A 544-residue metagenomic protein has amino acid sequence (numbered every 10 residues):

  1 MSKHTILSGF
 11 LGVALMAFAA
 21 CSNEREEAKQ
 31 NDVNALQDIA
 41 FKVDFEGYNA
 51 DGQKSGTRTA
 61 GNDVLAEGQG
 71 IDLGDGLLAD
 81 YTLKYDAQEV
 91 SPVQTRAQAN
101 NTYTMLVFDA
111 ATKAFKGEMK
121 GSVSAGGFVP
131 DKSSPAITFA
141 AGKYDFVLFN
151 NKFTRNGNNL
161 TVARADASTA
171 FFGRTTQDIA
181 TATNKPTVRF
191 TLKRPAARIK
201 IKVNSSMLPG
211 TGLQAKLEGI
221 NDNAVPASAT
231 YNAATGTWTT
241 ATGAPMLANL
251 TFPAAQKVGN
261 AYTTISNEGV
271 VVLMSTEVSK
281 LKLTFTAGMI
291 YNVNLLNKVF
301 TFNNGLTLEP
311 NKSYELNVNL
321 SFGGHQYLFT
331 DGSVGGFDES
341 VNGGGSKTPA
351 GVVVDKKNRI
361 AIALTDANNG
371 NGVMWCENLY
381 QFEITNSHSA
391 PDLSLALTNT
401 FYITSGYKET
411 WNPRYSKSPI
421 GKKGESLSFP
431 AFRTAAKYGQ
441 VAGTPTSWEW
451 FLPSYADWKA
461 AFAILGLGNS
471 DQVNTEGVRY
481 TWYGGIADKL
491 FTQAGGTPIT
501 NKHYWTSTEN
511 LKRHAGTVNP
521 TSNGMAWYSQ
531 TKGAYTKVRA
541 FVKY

Functional and structural regions predicted by a protein language model:
S2-S8, F18-Y327, P349, E377-N412: Sec-type signal peptide cleavage vicinity
S91-A97, V441-T444, S529-Q530: Short consensus segments that form the blades of beta-propeller domains, in both extracellular/periplasmic
F139-A140, L192-R194, V353-K356, A442-T446 (+3 more regions): Extracellular/periplasmic catalytic domains that process cell-envelope and extracellular macromolecules
V147-F149, K200-K202, A361-A363, E449-F451 (+2 more regions): Residues within well-ordered beta-strands of beta-sheet-rich folds
L308, K312-G370: GGW-centered surface loops in extracellular recognition modules
V354-F451, Y455-G468: Short aromatic-cysteine micro-motif
S428-E449, Y455-T521: An exposed tryptophan-centered "aromatic clamp" motif
W505, A526-Y544: Short, structured beta-strand segments at or near domain termini in extracellular proteins/domains
